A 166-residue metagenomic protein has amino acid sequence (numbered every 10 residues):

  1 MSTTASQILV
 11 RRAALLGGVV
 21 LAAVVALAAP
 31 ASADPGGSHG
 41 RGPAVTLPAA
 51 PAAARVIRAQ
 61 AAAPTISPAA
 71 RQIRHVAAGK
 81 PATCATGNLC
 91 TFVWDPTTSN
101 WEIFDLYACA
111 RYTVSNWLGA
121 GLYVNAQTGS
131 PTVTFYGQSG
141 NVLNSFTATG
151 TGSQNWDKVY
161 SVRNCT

Functional and structural regions predicted by a protein language model:
M1-G87: N-terminal prepro-regions of secreted/extracellular proteins
V10, V19-V20, V24-V25, V45 (+8 more regions): Extended aliphatic helical segments
V56-R58, C90-F92, T97-W101, V142 (+1 more regions): Generic detector of short, locally flexible boundary/turn motifs and exposed helical patches
A61-I66, V93-T97, F104-Y107, V133-G137: N-terminal start-of-chain detector that recognizes signal peptides and the immediate post-cleavage beginning
Q72-V124, T128: Secreted/periplasmic proteins that engage bacterial cell-wall peptidoglycan
C109-T166: Extracytosolic low-complexity repeat regions of secreted or lipid-anchored proteins
